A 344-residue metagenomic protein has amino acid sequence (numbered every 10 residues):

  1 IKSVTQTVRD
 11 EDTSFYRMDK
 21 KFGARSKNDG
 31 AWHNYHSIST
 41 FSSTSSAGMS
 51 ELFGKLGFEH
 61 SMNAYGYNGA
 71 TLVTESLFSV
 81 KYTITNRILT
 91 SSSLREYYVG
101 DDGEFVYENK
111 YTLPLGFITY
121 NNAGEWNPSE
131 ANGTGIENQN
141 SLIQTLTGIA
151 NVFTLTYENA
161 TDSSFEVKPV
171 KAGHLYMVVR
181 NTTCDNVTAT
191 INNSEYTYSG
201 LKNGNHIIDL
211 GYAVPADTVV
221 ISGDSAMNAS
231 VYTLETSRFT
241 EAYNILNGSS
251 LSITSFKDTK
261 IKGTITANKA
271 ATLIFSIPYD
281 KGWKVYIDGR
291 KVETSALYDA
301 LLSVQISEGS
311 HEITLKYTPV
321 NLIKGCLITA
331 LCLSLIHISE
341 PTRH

Functional and structural regions predicted by a protein language model:
Q6-L77, Y111-P114, I118-G135, T145 (+2 more regions): Extracytoplasmic/lumenal acceptor-recognition loop(s) of multi-pass membrane glycoenzymes
E75-F78, Y98-G100: Extracellular/periplasmic catalytic domains that process cell-envelope and extracellular macromolecules
T85-R95: Non-cytosolic head/periplasmic domains of membrane-anchored proteins
R95-W126, G204, G309: C-terminal, active-site-flanking charged/polar segments
G148-L335, S339, R343: Active-site-proximal, structured, solvent-exposed surfaces of multi-pass membrane proteins that position macromolecular
